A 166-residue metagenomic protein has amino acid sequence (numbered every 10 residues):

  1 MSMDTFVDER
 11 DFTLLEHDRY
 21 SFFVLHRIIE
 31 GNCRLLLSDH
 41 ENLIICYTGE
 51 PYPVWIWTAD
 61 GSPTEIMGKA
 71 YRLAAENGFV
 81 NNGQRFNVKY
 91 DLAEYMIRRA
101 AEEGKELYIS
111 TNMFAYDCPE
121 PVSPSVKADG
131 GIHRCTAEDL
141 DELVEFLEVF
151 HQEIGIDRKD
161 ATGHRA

Functional and structural regions predicted by a protein language model:
M1-F22, V122-K159: Short amphipathic alpha-helix that is part of the acyltransferase structural core
M1-G31, N82-A100: An N-terminal domain-start capping segment
V24-L25, M67-A70, M96, F150 (+1 more regions): Generic structural signal of hydrophobic/aromatic residues within well-ordered alpha-helices of folded domains
L25-G49, A166: Conserved beta-hairpin
C33, L43, E50-D129: Acyl-donor-binding surface of acyltransferase catalytic domains
G49-E50, I154-A166: A conserved beta-strand-loop-helix scaffold within acyl/acetyltransferase catalytic domains
L73-N77, G104-L107, H133-T136, H151-I154 (+1 more regions): Short, low-complexity, polar/charged sequence segments that are solvent-exposed and flexible
D117-P119, L147, G163-R165: Short C-terminal domain-edge/linker segments immediately following a structured domain
